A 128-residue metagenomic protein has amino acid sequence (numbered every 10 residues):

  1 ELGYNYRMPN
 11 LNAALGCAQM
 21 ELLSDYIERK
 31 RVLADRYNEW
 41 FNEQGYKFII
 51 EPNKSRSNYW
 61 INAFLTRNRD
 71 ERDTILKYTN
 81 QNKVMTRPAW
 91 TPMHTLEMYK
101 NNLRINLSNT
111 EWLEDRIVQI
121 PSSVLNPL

Functional and structural regions predicted by a protein language model:
E1-L128: PLP-dependent aminotransferase class I/II
